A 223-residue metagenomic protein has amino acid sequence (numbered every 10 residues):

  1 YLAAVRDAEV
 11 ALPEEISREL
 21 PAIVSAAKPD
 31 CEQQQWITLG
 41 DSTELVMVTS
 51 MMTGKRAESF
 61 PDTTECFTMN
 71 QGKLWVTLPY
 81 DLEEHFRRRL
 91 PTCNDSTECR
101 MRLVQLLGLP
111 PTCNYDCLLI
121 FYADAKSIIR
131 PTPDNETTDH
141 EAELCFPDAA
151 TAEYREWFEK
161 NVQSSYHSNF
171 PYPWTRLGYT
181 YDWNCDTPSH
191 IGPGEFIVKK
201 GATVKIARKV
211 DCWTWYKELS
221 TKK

Functional and structural regions predicted by a protein language model:
Y1-T77: ADP-ribose/NAD+-binding catalytic cleft of ART/PARP-like enzymes
T53, D81-E84, K126-I129: Solvent-exposed loop/turn segments at secondary-structure junctions within structured extracellular/periplasmic domains
F60, R89-T92, P133-E136: Surface-exposed beta-strand edges and their flanking turn/coil or helix-capping segments
G72, E98, C113-D116: Short, well-structured alpha-helical interface segments that form or flank functional binding sites
T77-Y80, Y122-D124: Short His-Asn-centered micro-motif
Y80-E98: Short active-site loop/helix that positions an aromatic residue
E98-V104: A Trp-anchored, charged/polar loop motif used as the substrate-binding/catalytic surface of acyl/ester-handling
V104-K223: Conserved NAD+-utilizing ADP-ribose enzyme module
